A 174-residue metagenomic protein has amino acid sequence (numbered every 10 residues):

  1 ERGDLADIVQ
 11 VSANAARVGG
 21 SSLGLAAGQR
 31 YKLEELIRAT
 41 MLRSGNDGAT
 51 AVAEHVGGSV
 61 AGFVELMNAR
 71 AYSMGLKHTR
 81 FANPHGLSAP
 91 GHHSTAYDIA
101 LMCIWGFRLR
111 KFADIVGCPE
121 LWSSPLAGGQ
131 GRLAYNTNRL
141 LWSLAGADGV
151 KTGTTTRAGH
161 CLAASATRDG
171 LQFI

Functional and structural regions predicted by a protein language model:
E1-Y97, I104-R110: Active-site-adjacent loops and short helices of periplasmic peptidoglycan-processing enzymes
S59-I174: Penicillin-recognizing serine hydrolase domain
